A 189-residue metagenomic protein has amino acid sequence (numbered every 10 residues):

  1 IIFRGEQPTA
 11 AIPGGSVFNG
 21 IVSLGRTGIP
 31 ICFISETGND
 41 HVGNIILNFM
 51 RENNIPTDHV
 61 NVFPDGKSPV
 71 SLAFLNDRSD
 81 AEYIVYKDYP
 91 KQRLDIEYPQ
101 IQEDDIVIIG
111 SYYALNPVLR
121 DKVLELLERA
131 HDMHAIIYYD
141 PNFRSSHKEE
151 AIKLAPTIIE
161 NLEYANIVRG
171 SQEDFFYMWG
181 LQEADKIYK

Functional and structural regions predicted by a protein language model:
I1-G5: Positively charged, low-complexity intrinsically disordered leader regions
N19-P30, L75: Alpha-helix C-terminal capping segments
P30-S111: Conserved N-terminal subdomain of the carbohydrate kinase-like
D88, Y112, N142-S146, E173: Active-site beta-loop-alpha junctions enriched in small/polar residues
I106-I108, Y138, R169: Structural motif
R129-I136: A short helix->loop->beta-strand "cap" motif at the edges of active sites that frequently abuts
M133, H147-K189: Conserved phosphate/ATP/ADP-binding segment of small-molecule kinases
